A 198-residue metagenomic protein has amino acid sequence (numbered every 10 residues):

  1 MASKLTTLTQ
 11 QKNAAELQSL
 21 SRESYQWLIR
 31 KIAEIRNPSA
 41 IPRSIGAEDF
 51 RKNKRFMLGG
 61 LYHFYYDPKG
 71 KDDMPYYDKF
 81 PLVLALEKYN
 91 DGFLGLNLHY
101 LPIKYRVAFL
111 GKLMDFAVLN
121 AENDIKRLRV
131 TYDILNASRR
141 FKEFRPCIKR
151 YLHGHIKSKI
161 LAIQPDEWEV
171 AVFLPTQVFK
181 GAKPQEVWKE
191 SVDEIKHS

Functional and structural regions predicted by a protein language model:
S3-Y62: Mixed-charge, Lys/Arg-rich low-complexity intrinsically disordered regions
M57-L58, K88-G92: A short, compositionally biased
Y62, V83-L84, G95: Hydrophobic beta-strand residues in large extracellular and virion-surface proteins
F64-Y66: A generic structural signal for residues embedded in beta-strands
K69: Short polar catalytic/cofactor-binding loops
D72-N90: Short beta-strand-centered aromatic/proline hotspots
D91-H99: Short, solvent-exposed secondary-structure boundary/capping segments
L101-S198: Intrinsically disordered, low-complexity, charged/polar segments
